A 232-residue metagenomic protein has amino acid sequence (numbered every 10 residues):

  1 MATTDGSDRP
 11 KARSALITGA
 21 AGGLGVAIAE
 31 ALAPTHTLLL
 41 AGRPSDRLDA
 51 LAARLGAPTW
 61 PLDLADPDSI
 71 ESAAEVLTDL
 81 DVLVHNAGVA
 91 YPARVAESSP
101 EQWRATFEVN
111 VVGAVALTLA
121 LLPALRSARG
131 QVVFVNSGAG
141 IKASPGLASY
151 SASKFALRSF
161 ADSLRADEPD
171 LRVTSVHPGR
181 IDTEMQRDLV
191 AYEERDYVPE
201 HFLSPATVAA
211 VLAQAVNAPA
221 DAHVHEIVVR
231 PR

Functional and structural regions predicted by a protein language model:
A21-G22: Conserved glycine-rich cofactor-binding loop
T35-A50: Conserved glycine-rich Rossmann-like NAD(P)H-binding loop of the short-chain dehydrogenase/reductase
P61-S72, P100: The beta1-alpha1 cofactor-binding region of Rossmann-like NAD(H)/NADP(H)-dependent oxidoreductases
R94-V95, Q102-R104: Substrate-binding pocket helix/loop in short-chain dehydrogenase/reductase
T118, S153: Active-site helix of classical SDR
S137: Residue(s) in the substrate-gating loop at a strand-loop-helix junction that position the organic substrate next
L171, S175-P178, E194-R232: C-terminal helical subdomain
